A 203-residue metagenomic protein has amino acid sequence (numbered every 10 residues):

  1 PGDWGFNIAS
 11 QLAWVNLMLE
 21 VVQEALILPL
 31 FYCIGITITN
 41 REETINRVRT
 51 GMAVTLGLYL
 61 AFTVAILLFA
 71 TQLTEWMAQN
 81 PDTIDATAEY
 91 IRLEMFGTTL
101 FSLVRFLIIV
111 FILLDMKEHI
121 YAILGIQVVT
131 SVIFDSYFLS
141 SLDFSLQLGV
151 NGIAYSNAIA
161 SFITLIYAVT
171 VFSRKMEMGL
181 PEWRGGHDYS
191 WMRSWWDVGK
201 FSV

Functional and structural regions predicted by a protein language model:
P1-L19, R47, D82-A88, V150-N151 (+2 more regions): Interfacial/gating helices of multi-pass transporter permease domains
N7-L60, V104-D115: Small-residue-rich hydrophobic transmembrane alpha-helices
L12-A13, T55, I91-E94, T98 (+2 more regions): Residue-level recognition of transmembrane alpha-helices in multi-pass small-molecule transporters/permeases
T50-W76: Alpha-helical transmembrane segments of multi-pass membrane transport and lipid-handling proteins
L68, P81-L107, A122: Alpha-helical transmembrane segments of multi-pass membrane proteins
E118, V128-L165, T170: Membrane-interface helix-loop junctions in multi-pass transport and translocation proteins
V150, A154-N157, A168-V203: Interhelical loop/hinge segments that connect adjacent transmembrane helices in multipass membrane
